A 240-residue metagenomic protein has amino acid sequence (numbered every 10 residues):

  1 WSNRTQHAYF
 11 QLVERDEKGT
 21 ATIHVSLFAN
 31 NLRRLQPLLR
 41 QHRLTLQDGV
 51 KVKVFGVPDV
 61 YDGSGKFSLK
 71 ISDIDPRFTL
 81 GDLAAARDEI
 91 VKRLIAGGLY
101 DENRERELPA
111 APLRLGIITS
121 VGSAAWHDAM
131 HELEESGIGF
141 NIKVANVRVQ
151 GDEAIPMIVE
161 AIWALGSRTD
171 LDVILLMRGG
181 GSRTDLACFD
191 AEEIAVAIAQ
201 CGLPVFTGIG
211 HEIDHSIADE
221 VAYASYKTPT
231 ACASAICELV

Functional and structural regions predicted by a protein language model:
W1-K51, F55-L69: Single-stranded nucleic-acid-binding OB-fold domains
W1-S2, L44-T45, D59, R106-P109 (+2 more regions): Replace "in large, NTP-powered and nucleic-acid-processing enzymes" with "in large, NTP-powered factors and other
R4, S26, N30, S64 (+9 more regions): Surface-exposed loop/turn and secondary-structure junction residues enriched for glycine/proline
L12-D16, L27, G56-P58, I71-D73 (+4 more regions): Flexible glycine-/small-residue-rich
K18-I23, Q36-L39, G49-V52, F78-D82 (+5 more regions): Glycine-rich loops and low-complexity Gly/Arg-rich segments that provide flexible linkers or classic glycine-based
V25-A29, H42-R43, F55-V57, A84-I90 (+5 more regions): Short C-terminal domain-edge/linker segments immediately following a structured domain
R33-L46, K70-E134, I138: Extended, charge-rich, solvent-exposed interface segments
P112-V240: Short glycine/threonine-rich loop/turn motifs
